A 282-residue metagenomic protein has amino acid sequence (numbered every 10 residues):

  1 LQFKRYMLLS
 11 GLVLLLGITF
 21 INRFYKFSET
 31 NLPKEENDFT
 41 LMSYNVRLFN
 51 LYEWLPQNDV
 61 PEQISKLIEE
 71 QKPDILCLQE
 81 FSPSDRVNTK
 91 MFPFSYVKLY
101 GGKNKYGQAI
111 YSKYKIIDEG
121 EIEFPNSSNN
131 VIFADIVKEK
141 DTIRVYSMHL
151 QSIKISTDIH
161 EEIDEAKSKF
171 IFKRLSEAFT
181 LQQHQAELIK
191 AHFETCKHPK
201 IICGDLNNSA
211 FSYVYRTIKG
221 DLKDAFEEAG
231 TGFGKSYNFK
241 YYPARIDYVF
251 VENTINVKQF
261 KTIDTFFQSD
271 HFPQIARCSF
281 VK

Functional and structural regions predicted by a protein language model:
L1, R5-L12, A191-K200, L206-K282: Metal-dependent phosphoester-hydrolase catalytic domains
L15-D38, E62-S65, I75-S156, N256 (+1 more regions): Structured beta-strand-rich core segments of catalytic domains in phosphoester-bond hydrolases
T40-V46, V60-R86, A134, R144-M148 (+5 more regions): Active-site beta-strand/loop signature of hydrolases that rely on acidic residues for catalysis
L41-S43, S95, D224: Conserved beta-strand scaffold positions in the cores of enzyme catalytic domains, especially in NTP/NDP-utilizing
V46-D59, K154-F179: Acidic/histidine-rich helix-loop elements that form or flank divalent-metal/phosphate-binding sites at the catalytic
L48-Y52, S82-R86, K103-K105, S128 (+4 more regions): Active-site environment of divalent metal-dependent phosphoester hydrolases
P56, V60, P73, F81 (+9 more regions): Extracytoplasmic/periplasmic, Sec-exported soluble proteins
N58-V60, F92-S95, E162, I218-D221: Glycine-rich, phosphate-binding/catalytic loops in enzymes
